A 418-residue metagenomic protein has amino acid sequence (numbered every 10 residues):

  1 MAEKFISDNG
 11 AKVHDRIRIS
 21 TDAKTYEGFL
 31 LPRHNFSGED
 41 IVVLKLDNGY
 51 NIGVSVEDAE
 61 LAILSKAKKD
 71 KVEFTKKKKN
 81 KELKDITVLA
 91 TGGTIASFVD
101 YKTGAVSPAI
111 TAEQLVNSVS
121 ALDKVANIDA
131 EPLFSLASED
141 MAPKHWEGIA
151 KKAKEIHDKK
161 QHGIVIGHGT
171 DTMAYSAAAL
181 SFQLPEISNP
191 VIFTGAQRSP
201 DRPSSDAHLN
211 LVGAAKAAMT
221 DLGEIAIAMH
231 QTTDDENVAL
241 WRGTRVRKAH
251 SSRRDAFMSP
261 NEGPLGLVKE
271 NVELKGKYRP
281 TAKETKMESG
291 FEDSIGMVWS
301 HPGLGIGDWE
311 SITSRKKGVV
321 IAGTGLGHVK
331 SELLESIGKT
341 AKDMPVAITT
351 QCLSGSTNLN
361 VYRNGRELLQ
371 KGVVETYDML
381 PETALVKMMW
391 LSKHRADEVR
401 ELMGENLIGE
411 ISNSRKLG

Functional and structural regions predicted by a protein language model:
M1-K81: Conserved RNA-binding domains used in RNP assembly and mRNA/RNA metabolism
K4-F5, N51-G53, E60-K154: ATP/NTP phosphate-donor binding region
L89-A90, D100, T111-A112, N117-L122 (+2 more regions): Accessory alpha-helical/coil subdomains and C-terminal extensions that flank or cap enzyme catalytic cores
K102-T111, A178-I192, A207-G213, V246-A249 (+1 more regions): A glycine- and small-aliphatic-rich helix-loop capping segment at beta-alpha/alpha-beta transitions that lines
A130, T357-A396: Interaction/scaffold regions that mediate signaling and macromolecular assembly across diverse proteins
I166-V191, V329-I337: Short Gly/Thr/Asp-enriched flexible loops that form oxyanion-binding sites at enzyme active sites
Q197-K269: Internal gly/pro-rich beta-alpha loop/helix module that stabilizes soluble enzyme cofactors or their anionic handles
V320, T324-L359: CN hydrolase (nitrilase-like) catalytic-core segments centered on the catalytic cysteine and neighboring Lys/Glu
